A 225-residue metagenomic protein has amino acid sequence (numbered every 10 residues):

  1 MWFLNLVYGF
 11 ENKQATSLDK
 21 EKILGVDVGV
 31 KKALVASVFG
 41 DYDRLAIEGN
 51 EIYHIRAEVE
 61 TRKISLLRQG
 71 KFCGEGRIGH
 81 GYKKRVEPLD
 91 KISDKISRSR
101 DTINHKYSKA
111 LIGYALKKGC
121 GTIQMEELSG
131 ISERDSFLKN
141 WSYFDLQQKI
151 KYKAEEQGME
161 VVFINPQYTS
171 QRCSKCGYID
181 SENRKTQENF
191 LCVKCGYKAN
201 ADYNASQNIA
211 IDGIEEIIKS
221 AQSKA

Functional and structural regions predicted by a protein language model:
W2-A225: Positively charged, helix-rich recognition surfaces that bind polyanionic ligands
